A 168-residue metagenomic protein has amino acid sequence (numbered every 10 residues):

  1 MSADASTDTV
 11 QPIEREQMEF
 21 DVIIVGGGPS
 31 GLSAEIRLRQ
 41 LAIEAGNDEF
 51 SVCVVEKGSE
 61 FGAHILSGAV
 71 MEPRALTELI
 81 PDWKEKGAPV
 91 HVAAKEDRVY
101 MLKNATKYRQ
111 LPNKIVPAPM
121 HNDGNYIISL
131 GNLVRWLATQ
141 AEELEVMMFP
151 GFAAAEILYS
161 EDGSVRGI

Functional and structural regions predicted by a protein language model:
M1-S6, G31-A34, R166: Short coil-to-helix leader/linker segments, especially the first N-terminal amphipathic alpha-helix with its helix
S2-E19, E44: A short, basic/flexible loop-to-alpha-helix module at the beginning of a structural domain
E14, E44-G46, M148, Y159: A general structural signal for stabilizing positions within well-ordered secondary structure
F20-C53: N-terminal Rossmann-like FAD-binding beta1-loop-alpha1 element of flavoenzymes
G27-G28, K57, L130: Glycine-rich Rossmann-fold phosphate-binding loop(s) that bind the pyrophosphate of adenine dinucleotide cofactors
L41, E49-T106: N-terminal FAD cofactor-binding segment of flavoenzymes
G87-I168: Feature captures the FAD/FMN-dependent oxidoreductase FAD-binding
